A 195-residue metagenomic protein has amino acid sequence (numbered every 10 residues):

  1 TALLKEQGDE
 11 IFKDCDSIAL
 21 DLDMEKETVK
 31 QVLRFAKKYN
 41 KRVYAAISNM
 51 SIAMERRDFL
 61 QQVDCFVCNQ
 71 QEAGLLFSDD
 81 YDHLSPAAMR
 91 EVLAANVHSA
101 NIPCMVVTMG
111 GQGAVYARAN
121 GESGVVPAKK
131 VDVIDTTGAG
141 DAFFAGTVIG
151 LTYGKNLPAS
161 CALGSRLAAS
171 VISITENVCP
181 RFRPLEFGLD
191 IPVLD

Functional and structural regions predicted by a protein language model:
L4-K5, C15-E91, Q112-G113: Conserved beta-alpha-beta core of the PfkB/ribokinase-like small-molecule kinase fold
D9-K13, A36, T147: A short alpha-helix capping/helix-coil boundary motif
E10-I11, D58-F59, H98: Structural alpha-helical scaffold elements that stabilize or flank donor/cofactor-binding regions in carbohydrate
K13-D14, Y39, Q61, N101 (+2 more regions): Residue-level preference for short coil/turn positions at secondary-structure junctions
I52, D79-D195: Conserved phosphate-binding/catalytic region of the ribokinase-like
